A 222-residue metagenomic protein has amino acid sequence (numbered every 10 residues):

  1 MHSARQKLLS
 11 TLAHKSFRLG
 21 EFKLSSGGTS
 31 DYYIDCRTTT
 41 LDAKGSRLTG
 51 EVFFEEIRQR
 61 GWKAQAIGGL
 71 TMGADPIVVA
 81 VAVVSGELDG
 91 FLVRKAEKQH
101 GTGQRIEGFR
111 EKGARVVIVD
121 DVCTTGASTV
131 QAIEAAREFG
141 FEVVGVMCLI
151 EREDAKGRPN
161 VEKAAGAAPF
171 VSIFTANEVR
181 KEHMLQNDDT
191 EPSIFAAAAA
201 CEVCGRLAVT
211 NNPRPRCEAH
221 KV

Functional and structural regions predicted by a protein language model:
M1-R60: Active-site-facing substrate-recognition patch
H2-T11, E134-A197: PRPP-dependent phosphoribosyltransferase catalytic core
F53-A64, I133, R137-F139: Phosphate/pyrophosphate-binding loops at sites that engage ATP/ADP/AMP, CoA/4′-phosphopantetheine, polyphosphate
W62-G73, M147-L149: Short glycine-rich phosphate-binding loop at a beta-alpha junction
V78-V117, T124-V130: Short, glycine/charge-rich flexible loops or terminal/linker lids adjacent to PRPP-binding catalytic cores
F195-A200, P213: Short metal-coordination and nucleic-acid-contact micro-motifs, chiefly zinc-binding Cys/His arrays
C201-C204, C217: Short cysteine-rich clusters marking metal-coordination/redox-active sites
N211-V222: Cysteine-rich micro-motifs
